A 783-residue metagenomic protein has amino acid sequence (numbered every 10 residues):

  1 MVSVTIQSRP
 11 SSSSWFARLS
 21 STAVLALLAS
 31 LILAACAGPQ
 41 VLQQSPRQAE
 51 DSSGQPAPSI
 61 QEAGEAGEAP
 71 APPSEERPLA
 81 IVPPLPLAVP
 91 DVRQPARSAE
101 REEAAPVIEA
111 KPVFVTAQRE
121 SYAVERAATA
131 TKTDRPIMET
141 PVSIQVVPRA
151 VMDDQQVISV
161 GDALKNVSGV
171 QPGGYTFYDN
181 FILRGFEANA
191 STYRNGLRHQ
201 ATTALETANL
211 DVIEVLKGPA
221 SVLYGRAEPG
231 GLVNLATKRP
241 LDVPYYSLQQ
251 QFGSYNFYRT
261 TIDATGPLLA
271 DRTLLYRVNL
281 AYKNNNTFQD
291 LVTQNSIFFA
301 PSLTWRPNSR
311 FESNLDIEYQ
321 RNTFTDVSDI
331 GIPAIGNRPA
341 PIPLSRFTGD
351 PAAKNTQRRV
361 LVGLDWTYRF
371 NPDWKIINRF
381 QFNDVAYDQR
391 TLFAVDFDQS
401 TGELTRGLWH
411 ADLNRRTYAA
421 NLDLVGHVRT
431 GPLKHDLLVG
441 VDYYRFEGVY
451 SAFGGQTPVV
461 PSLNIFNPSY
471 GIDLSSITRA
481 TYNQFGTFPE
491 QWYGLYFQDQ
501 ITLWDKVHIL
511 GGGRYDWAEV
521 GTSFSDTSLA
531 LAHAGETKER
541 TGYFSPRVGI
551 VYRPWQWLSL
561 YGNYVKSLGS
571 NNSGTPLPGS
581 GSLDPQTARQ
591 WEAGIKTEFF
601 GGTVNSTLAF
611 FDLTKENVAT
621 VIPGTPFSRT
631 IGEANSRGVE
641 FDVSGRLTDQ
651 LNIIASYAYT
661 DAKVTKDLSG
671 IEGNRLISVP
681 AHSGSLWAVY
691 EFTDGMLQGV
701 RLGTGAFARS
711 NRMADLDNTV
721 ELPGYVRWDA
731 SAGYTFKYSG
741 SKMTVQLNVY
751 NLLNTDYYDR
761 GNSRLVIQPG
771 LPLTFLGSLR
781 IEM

Functional and structural regions predicted by a protein language model:
E109-V243, A593: Acidic, small-polar-rich N-terminal luminal/periplasmic segments of exported/outer-membrane proteins
A208-D211, V222-P301, P307-F311, V360 (+1 more regions): Outer-membrane beta-barrel translocator/receptor signature
K283-T287, F299-R369, F382-R415, P458-F488 (+2 more regions): Acidic/polar loop-and-plug regions of large Gram-negative outer-membrane beta-barrel proteins
T304-N308, R415, K434-L438, D442-F446 (+1 more regions): Structural signature of Gram-negative outer-membrane beta-barrels, strongest in the C-terminal barrel of TonB-dependent
V362-D384, L408-F524: Face-selective signature of the C-terminal outer-membrane beta-barrel domain
T367-N371, K375-Q381, V385-T391, Y561 (+3 more regions): Membrane-embedded beta-barrel scaffold of Gram-negative outer-membrane proteins
L437, W591, I677-M783: Conserved C-terminal beta-signal and adjacent last beta-strands/turns of outer-membrane beta-barrel proteins
D612, T630-D715: Gram-negative outer-membrane beta-barrel transporters
